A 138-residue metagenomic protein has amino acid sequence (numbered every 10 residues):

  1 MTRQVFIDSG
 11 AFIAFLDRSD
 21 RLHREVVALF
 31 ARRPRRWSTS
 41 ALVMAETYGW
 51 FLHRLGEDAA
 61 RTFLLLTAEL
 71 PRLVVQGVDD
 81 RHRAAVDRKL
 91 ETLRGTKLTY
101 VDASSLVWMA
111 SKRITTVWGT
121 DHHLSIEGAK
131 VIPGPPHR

Functional and structural regions predicted by a protein language model:
M1-T39, L52-L65, P135-R138: Short, well-structured N-terminal submotif of metal-dependent ribonuclease cores
T2, L106, A110-R138: Acidic, PIN/NYN-like endoribonuclease modules and their adjacent C-terminal/linker elements
I7, S38-T39, G77, Y100 (+1 more regions): Short beta-strand scaffold positions
G10, L42, S104-V107: Active-site phosphate/pyrophosphate-handling residues
R24, L73-T116: Active-site neighborhoods of divalent-metal-dependent phosphate/nucleic-acid chemistry enzymes
T67-D79, D87, L93-G95, L124-R138: Short acidic, glycine/proline-enriched helix-loop-strand junctions
